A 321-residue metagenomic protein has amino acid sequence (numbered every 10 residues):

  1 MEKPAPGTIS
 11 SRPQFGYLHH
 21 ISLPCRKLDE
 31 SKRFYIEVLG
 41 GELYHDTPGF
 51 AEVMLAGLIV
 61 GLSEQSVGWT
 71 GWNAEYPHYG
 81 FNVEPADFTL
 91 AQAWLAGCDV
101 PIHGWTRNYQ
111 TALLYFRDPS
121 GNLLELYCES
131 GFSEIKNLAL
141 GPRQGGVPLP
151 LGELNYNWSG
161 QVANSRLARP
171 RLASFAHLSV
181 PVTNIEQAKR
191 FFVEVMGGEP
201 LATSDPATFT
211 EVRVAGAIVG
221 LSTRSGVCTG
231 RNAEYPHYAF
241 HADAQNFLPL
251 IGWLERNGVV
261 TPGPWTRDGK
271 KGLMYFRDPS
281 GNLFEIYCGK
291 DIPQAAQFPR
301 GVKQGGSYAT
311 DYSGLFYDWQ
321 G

Functional and structural regions predicted by a protein language model:
M1-R12, Q92, G97-R171, I251-G321: Vicinal oxygen chelate
P13-F15, S22-Q65, S179-V219: Core segments of cupin and vicinal oxygen chelate
Y17-R26, M54, T70-W94, A112-R117 (+6 more regions): Vicinal oxygen chelate
R33, E37, T89-A93, G97 (+4 more regions): Replace "anionic and nucleotidyl ligands
G49, Q65-S66, E129, P206 (+2 more regions): Residue-level structural signal for beta-strand termini and adjacent loop
L58-L62, T70, G121-E125, G216-L221 (+1 more regions): Short, charged/polar, Gly/Pro-enriched secondary-structure boundary elements
G61, G68-G71, G131-I135, G220 (+3 more regions): A short local loop/turn or secondary-structure capping micro-motif enriched for an aromatic residue
V67, W105-N108, G226: A cross-kingdom feature marking solvent-exposed beta-strand/loop segments within repeated, beta-rich binding/scaffold
